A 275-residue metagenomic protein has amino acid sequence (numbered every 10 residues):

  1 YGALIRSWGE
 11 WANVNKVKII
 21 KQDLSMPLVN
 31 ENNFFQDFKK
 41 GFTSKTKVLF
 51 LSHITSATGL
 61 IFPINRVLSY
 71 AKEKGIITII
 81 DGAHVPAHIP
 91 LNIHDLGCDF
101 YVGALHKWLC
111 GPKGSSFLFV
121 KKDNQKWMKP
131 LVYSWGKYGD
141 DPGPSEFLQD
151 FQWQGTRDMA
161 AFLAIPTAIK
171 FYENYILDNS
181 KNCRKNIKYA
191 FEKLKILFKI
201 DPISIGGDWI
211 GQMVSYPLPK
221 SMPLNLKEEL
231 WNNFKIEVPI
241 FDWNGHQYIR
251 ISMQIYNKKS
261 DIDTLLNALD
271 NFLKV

Functional and structural regions predicted by a protein language model:
Y1-V17: Substrate-binding/gating loop at the entrance of the active-site cleft, primarily in PLP-dependent aminotransferase-like
V17-I20, M26-A83, A87: Active-site phosphate-binding strand-loop segment of PLP-dependent enzymes
I20, I79-D81, V102, K129 (+2 more regions): Structural detector of well-ordered beta-strand residues that form the stable sheet scaffold of enzyme domains
K40-G41, M222, E228-V275: PLP-dependent enzyme catalytic core of the Aspartate aminotransferase-like
L96-D141: Active-site PLP attachment segment
E146-E192: Structural signature of PLP-dependent enzymes
C183-F191, L197-N233: Conserved PLP-binding catalytic core of the aspartate aminotransferase-like
